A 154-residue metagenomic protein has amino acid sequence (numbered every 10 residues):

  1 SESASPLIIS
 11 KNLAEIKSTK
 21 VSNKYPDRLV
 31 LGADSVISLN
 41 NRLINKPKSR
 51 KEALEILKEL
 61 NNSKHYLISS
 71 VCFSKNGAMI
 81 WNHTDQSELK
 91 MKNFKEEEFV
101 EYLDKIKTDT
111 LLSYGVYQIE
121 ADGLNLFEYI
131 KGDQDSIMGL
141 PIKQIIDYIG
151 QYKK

Functional and structural regions predicted by a protein language model:
S1: Conserved substrate/cofactor phosphate-moiety recognition/catalytic segment in nucleotide-dependent phosphotransferases
A4-K154: Anionic-ligand binding patches
